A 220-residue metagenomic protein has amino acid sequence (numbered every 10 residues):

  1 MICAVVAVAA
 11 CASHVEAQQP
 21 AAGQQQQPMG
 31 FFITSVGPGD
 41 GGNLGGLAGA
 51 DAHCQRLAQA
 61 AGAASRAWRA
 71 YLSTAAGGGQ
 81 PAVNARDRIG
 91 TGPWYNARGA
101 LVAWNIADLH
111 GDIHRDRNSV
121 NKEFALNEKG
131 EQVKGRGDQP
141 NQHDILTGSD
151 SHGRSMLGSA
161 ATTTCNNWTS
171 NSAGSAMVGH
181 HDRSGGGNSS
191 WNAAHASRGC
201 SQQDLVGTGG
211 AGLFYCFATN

Functional and structural regions predicted by a protein language model:
I2-A10: Bacterial N-terminal signal peptides
H14-N220: Secreted/extracellular ectodomain signature
